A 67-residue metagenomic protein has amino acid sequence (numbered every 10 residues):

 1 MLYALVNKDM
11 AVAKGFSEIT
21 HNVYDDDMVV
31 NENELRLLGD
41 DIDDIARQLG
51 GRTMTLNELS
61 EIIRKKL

Functional and structural regions predicted by a protein language model:
L2-Y24: N-terminal acidic leader/helix
D27-L67: Short, mixed-charge low-complexity intrinsically disordered segments
